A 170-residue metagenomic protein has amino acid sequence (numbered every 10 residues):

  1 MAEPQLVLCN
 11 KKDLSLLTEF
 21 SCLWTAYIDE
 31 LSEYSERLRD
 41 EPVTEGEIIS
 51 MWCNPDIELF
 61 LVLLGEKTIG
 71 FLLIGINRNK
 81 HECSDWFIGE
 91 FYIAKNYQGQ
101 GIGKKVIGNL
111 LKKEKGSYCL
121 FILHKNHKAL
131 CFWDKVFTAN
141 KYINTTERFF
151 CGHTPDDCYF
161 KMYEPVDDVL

Functional and structural regions predicted by a protein language model:
P4-C22: A short beta-loop-alpha structural element at the N-terminal edge of CoA-dependent acyl/N-acetyltransferase catalytic
L8, N140-F149: Short secondary-structure junctions
T25-I49: Conserved GNAT-fold acetyl-CoA-binding loop/helix
I48-L61: A short helix-loop-beta-strand connector motif used in the catalytic cores of GNAT acetyltransferases and, in some
L61, K67-N77, F87, Y92: Conserved beta-strand in the GNAT
I88-Q98, L123: A short, internal acetyl-CoA/4′-phosphopantetheine-binding micro-motif in the GNAT/acyltransferase core
I93, G99-K112: Conserved acetyl-CoA-binding loop-helix of GNAT-fold acetyltransferases
C119-D134, T138, R148-D156: Conserved beta-strand-loop-alpha-helix junction that forms the acyl-donor binding cleft
